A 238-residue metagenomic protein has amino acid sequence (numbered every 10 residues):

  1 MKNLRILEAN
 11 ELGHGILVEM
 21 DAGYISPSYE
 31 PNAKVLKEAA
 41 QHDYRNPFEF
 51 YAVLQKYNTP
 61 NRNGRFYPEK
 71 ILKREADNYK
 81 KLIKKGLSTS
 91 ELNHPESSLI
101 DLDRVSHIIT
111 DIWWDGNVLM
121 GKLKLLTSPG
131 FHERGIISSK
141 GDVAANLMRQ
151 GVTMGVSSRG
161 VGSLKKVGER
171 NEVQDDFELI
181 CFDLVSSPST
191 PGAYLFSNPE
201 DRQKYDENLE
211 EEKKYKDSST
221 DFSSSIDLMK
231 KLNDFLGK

Functional and structural regions predicted by a protein language model:
M1-L82: Polar/acidic, low-complexity leader/linker segments enriched in S/T/G and N/D
N3-L12, G86, T110-D217: Residue microenvironments linked to proteolytic maturation and disulfide-stabilized extracellular modules
R5-A9, E212-K238: Terminal short linear interaction segments
E8-A9, I25-Y29, L92-S106: Short, solvent-exposed secondary-structure boundary motifs
L17, A22-Y24, V35, L99 (+4 more regions): A structural signal for short, hydrophobic beta-strand segments that form beta-sheets in beta-rich/all-beta domains
L54-P60, N93-E96, R159-V167: Short, flexible beta-strand-to-coil junctions
K56-R65, E96-D101, S128-I136: Short, surface-exposed beta-strand/loop "edge" segments at domain boundaries and coil↔beta transitions
I83-I100, V156: Short conserved beta-strand and strand-loop elements enriched in small hydrophobics with frequent Asp/Gly
